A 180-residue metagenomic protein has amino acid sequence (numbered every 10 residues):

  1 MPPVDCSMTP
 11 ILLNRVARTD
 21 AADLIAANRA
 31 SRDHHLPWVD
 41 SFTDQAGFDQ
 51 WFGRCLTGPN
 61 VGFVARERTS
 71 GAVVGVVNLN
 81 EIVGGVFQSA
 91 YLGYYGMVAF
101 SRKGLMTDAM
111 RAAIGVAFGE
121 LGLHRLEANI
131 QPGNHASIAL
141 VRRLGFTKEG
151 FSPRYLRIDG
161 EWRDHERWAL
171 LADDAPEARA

Functional and structural regions predicted by a protein language model:
M1-D33, G62, R66-A180: Acyl-donor (CoA/ACP) binding surface of acyl/acetyltransferases
D33-F52: Conserved GNAT-fold acetyl-CoA-binding loop/helix
V39-F42, P59, F100: Residues at alpha-helix boundaries and short interhelical turns
W51-R54, V116: A generic secondary-structure signal
G53-P59, F146: Short loop/turn motifs at secondary-structure junctions and domain boundaries
